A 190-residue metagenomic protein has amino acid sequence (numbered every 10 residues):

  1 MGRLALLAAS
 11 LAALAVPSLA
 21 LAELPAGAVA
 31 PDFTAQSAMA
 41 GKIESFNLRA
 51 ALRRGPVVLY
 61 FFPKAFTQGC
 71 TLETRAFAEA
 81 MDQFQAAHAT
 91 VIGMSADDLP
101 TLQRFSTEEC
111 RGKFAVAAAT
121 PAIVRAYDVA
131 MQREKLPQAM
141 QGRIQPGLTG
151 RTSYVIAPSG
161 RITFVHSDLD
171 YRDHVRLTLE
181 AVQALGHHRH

Functional and structural regions predicted by a protein language model:
M1-A8: Bacterial N-terminal signal peptides that target proteins for export
A9-S10, L19-A20: Cleavable N-terminal signal peptides
A15-P17: N-terminal signal peptide c-region/cleavage motif recognized by signal peptidases
L21-H190: Chalcogenol-based redox active-site neighborhoods
